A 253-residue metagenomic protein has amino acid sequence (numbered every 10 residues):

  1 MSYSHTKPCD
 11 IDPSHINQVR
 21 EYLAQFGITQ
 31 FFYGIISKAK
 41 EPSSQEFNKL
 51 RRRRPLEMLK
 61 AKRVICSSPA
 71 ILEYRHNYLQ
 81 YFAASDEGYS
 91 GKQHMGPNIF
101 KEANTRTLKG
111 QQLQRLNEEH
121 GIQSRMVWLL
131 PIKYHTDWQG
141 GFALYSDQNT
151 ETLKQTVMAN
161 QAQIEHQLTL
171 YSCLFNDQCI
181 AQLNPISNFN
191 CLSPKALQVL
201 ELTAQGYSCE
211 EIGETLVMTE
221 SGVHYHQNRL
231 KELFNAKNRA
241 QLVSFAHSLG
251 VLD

Functional and structural regions predicted by a protein language model:
M1-I16, F26, S146-S193, E201: Juxtadomain coupling helices with adjacent low-complexity linkers
S2-P8, N17-K133, D147: Regulatory input/activation interfaces that engage signals or partners
I132-A143: Short hydrophobic/glycine-rich mini-motifs in sensory/regulatory modules that couple input to downstream signaling
N190-A196, Q205, A236: Short helix-coil-helix linker/hinge
A196-T203, L242: Short alpha-helical "packing" element that flanks the helix-turn-helix/winged-helix DNA-binding module
S208-Q241: Recognition helix of helix-turn-helix DNA-binding domains
R239-G250: Short, basic, alpha-helical segments at the C-terminal edge of helix-turn-helix-like DNA-binding modules
